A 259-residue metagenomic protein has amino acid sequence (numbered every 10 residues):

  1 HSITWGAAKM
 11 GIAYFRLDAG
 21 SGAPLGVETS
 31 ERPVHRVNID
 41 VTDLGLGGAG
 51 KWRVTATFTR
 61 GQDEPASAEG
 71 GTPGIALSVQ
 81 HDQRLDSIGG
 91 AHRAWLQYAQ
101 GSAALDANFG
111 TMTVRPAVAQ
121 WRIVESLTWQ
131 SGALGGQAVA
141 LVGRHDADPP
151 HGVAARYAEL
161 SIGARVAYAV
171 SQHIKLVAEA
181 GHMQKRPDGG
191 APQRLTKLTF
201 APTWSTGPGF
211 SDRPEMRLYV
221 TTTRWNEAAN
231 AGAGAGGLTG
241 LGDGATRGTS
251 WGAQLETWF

Functional and structural regions predicted by a protein language model:
H1-E69, A233-G244: Surface-exposed coil loops of outer-membrane beta-barrel proteins
I3, L85, S205-S211: Alpha-helix termini
M10-F15, R53-R60, H92-Q97, E215-T223: Extended hydrophobic secondary-structure segments that form protein cores and membrane-embedded regions
T42-E64, A68-D188, Q193-L198, W204 (+2 more regions): Detector for outer-membrane/organellar transmembrane beta-barrel domains, recognizing the amphipathic beta-strand
M183-P187, G207, T223-E227: Short Gly/Pro-enriched loop/turn and capping motifs at secondary-structure junctions
G190, P208-G209, L241-G244: Short proline/glycine-enriched turn/loop segments at secondary-structure junctions
F200, D212, Y219, G242-F259: Outer-membrane beta-barrel "beta-signal"
T206-R217, A228-A229, A233: Outer-membrane beta-barrel biogenesis signature
